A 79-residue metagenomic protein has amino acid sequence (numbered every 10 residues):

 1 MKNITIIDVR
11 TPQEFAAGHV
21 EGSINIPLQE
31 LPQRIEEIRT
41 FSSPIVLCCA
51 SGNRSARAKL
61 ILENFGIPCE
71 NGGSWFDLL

Functional and structural regions predicted by a protein language model:
K2-T5, V9-P44, N53-L79: Rhodanese-like catalytic fold shared by cysteine-dependent sulfurtransferases and DSP/PTP-type phosphatases
C48: Short, surface-exposed ligand- or partner-binding patches at beta-edge/loop junctions that are enriched in aromatics
